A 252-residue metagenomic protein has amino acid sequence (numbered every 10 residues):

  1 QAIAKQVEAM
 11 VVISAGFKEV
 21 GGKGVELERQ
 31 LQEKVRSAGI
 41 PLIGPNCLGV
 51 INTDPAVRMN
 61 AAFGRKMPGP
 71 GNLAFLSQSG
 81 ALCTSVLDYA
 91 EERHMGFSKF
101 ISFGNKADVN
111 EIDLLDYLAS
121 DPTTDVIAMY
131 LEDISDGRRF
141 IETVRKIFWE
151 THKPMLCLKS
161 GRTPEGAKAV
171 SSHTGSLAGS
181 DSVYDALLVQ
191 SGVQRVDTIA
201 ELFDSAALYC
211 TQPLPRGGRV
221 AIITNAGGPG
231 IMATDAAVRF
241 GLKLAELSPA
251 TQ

Functional and structural regions predicted by a protein language model:
Q1-Q252: Catalytic-core regions of core metabolic enzymes, especially those transforming organic acids/acyl-group intermediates
